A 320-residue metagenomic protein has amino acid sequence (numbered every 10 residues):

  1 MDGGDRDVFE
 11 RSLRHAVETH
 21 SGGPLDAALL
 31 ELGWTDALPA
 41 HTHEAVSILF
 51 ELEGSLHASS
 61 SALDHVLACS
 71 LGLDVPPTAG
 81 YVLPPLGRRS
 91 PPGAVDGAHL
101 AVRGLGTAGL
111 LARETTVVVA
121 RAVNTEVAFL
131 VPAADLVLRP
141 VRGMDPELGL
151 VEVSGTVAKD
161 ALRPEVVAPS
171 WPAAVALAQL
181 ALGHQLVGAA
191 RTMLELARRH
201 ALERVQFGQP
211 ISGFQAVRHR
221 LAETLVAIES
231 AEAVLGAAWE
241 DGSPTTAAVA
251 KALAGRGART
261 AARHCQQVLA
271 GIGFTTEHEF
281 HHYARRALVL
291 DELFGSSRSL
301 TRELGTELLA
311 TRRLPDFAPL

Functional and structural regions predicted by a protein language model:
M1-L56, A176-L320: Alpha-helical interface subdomain recognition
S61-A62: Intrinsically disordered, low-complexity effector-like regions enriched in acidic/proline/serine/glutamine residues
S70-R191, T311, A318-L320: FAD-binding core of flavoproteins
